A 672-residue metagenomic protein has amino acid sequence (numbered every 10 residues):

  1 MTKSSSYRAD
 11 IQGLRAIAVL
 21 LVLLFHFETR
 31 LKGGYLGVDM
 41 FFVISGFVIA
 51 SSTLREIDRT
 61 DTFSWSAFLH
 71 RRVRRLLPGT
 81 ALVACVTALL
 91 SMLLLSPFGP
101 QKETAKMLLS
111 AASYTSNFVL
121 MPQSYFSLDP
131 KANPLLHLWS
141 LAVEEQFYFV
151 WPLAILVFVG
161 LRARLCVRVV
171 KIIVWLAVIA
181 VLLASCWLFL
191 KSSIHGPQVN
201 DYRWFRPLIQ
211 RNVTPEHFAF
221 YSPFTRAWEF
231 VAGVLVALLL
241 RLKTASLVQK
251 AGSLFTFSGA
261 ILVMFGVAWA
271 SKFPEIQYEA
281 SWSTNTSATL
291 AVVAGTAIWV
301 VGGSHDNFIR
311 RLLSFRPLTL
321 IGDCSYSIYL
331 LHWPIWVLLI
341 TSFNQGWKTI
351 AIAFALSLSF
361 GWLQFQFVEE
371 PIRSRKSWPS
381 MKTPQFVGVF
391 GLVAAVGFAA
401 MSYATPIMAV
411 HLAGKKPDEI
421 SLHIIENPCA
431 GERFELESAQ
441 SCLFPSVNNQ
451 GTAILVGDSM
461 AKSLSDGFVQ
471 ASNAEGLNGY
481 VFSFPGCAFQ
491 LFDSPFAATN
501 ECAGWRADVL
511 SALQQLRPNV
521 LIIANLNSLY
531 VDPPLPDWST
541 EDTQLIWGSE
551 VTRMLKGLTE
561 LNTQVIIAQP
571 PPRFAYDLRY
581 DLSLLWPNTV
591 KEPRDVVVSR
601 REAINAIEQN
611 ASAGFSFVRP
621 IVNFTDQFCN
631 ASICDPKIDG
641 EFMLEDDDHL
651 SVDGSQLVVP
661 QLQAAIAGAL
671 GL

Functional and structural regions predicted by a protein language model:
M1-W378, V393-V396: Membrane-interface helix/loop caps of multi-pass membrane proteins
S342-T349, F354, L358-W362, Q366 (+1 more regions): Extracellular/periplasmic envelope-modification machinery, especially enzymes that add or remove acyl/ester groups on
